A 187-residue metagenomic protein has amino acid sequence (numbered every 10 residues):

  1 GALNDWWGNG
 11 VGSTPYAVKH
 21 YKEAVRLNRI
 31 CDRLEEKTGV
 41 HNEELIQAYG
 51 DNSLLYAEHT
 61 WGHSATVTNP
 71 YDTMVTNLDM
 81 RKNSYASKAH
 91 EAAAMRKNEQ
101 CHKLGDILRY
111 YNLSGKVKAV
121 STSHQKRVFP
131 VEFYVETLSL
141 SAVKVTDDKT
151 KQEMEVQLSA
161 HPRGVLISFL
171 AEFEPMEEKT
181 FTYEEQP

Functional and structural regions predicted by a protein language model:
G1-I107, K116, D148-Q152, K179: Catalytic-domain carbohydrate-binding cleft regions of carbohydrate-active enzymes
Y111-K116, R127: Short, solvent-exposed loop/turn segments enriched in Ser/Thr/Gly
V120, S168-E172: Beta-strand-rich interaction surfaces with strong enrichment in secreted/lumenal proteins
V120-S141: Surface-exposed beta-strand/loop patches in extracellular or lumenal glycoproteins
T122-K126, T182-P187: Beta-strand-rich N-terminal accessory domains
S141-I167: Solvent-exposed beta-strand/loop surfaces of large extracellular or lumenal domains
F173-E184: Short Pro-Gly-centered flexible turn/kink motifs
